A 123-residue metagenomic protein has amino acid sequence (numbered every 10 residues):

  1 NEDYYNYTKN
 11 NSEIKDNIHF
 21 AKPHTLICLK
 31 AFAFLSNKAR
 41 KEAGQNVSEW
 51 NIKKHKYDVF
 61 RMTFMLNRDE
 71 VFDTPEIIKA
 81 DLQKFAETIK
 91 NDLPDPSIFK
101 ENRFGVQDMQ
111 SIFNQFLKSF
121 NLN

Functional and structural regions predicted by a protein language model:
N1-N123: Compositionally biased terminal segments of proteins
